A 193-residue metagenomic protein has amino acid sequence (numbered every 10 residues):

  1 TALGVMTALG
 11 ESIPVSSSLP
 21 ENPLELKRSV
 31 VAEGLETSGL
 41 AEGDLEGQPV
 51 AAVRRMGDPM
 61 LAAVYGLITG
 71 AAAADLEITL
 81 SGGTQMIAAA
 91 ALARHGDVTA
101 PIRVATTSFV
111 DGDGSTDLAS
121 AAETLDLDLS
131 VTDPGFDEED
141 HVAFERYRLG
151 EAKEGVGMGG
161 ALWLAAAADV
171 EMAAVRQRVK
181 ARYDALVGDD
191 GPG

Functional and structural regions predicted by a protein language model:
T1-G193: N-terminal loops that bind phosphate or other acidic moieties and the adjacent beta-alpha structural core
